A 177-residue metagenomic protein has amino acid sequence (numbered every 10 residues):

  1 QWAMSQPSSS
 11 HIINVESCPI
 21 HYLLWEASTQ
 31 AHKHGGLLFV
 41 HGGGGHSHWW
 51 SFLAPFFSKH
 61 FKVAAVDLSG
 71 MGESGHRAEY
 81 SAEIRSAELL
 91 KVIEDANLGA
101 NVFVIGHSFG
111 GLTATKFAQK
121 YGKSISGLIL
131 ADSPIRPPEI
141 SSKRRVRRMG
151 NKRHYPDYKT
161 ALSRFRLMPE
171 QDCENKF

Functional and structural regions predicted by a protein language model:
W2-P19: N-terminal cap/lid segment of alpha/beta-hydrolase-fold proteins
V15-C18, L23-T29, F52, A64-I105: Active-site loop/oxyanion-hole signature of alpha/beta-hydrolase fold enzymes
H34, G42-H46, S108: Active-site glycine-rich loops that stabilize anionic/oxyanionic intermediates across multiple enzyme folds
G42-F52, V63: Serine-hydrolase catalytic-loop signature spanning alpha/beta hydrolases and amidase-signature enzymes
G44, L68-G72, I135: Alpha/beta-hydrolase active-site loop signature
G106, G110, A114: Gly/Ala-rich beta-loop-alpha elbow adjacent to hydrolase catalytic centers
T115-Q119, S126-T160: Flexible "cap/lid" loop of the alpha/beta hydrolase fold
K152-F177: Conserved alpha/beta-hydrolase catalytic His-Asp/Glu region
